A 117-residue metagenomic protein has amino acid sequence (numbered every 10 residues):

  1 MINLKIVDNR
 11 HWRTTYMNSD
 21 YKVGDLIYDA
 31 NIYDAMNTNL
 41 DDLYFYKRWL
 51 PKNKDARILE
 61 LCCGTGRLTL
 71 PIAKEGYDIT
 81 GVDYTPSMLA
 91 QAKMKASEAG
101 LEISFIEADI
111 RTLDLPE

Functional and structural regions predicted by a protein language model:
L4-I6, R10-A56: Conserved class I S-adenosyl-L-methionine
M36, C62, T85: Anionic group-transfer/hydrolysis microenvironments
Y44, T65, P71: Glycine/alanine-rich phosphate-binding loops at beta-alpha junctions
D55-G64: Conserved class I S-adenosyl-L-methionine
T69-T112: Class I SAM-dependent methyltransferase SAM/SAH-binding core
L115-E117: A short acidic, Gly/Pro-enriched loop at the edge of an enzyme's catalytic core that lines a small-molecule cofactor
